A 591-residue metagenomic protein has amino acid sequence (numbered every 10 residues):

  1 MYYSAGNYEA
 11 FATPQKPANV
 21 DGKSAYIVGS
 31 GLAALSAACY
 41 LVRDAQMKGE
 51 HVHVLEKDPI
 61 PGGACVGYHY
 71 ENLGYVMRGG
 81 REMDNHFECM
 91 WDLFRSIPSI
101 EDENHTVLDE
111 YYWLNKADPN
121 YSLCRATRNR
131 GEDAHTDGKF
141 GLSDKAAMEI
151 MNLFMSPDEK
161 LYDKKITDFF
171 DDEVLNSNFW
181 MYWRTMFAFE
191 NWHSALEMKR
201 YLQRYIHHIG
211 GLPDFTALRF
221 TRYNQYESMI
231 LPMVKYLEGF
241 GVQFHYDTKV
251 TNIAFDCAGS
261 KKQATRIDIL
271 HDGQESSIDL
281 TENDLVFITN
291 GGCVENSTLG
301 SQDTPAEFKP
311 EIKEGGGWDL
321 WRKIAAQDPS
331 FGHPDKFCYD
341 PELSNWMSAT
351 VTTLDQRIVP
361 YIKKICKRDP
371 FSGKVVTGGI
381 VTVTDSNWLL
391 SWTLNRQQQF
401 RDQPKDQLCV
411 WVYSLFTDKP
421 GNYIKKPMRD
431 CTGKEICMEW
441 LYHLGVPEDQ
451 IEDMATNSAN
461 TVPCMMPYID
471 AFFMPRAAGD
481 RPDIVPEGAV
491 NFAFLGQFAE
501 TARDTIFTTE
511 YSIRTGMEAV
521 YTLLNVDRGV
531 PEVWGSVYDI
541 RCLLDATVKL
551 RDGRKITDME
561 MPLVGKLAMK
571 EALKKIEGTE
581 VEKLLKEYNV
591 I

Functional and structural regions predicted by a protein language model:
M1-A25, R43-H51, L550-I591: Extreme N-terminal leader/targeting segments of oxidoreductases
G29-L35: Glycine-rich Rossmann-fold phosphate-binding loop(s) that bind the pyrophosphate of adenine dinucleotide cofactors
A37-E50, Y236-V242: A short, Lys/Arg-enriched amphipathic alpha-helix followed by its capping loop at the start of a domain
V42-Y70: Glycine-rich FAD pyrophosphate-binding loop
N72-W113: Conserved FAD-binding subdomain of flavin-dependent enzymes
I100-H207, L218-F220: Rossmann-like flavin
Q203-L285, N290-G291, S297, D303-T304 (+1 more regions): Helical element adjacent to the flavin cofactor pocket in flavoenzyme catalytic cores
H207-T221, N283-L285, N290-T515, Y521-Y538: C-terminal segments that line or cap access tunnels to active or ligand-binding sites in enzymes and enzyme-associated
